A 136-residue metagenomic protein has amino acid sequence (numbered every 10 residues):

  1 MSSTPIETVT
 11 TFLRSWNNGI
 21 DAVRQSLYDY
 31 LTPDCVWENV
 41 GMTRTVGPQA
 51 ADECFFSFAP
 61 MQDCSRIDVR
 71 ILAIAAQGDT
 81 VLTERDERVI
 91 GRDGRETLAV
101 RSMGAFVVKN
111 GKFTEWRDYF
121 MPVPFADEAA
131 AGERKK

Functional and structural regions predicted by a protein language model:
S2-Y30: Short acidic-aromatic low-complexity motifs
F12, V23-Y28, C35, G47 (+4 more regions): Hydrophobic pocket/interface hotspot
R24-Q77: A solvent-exposed, acidic/Ser-Thr-rich amphipathic alpha-helical stretch
P48-Q49, D93-E96, P124-A130: A short, polar/proline- and glycine-enriched secondary-structure boundary/capping micro-motif
F55, V69-A75, D86-R88, R101-V107: Hydrophobic/aromatic beta-strand elements that line small-molecule binding cavities or substrate pockets in beta-rich
M61-C64, V89-T97: Short, cysteine-centered beta-strand-loop-beta hairpins and adjacent loop/turn segments enriched in charged/polar
T80-I90: Short, well-ordered beta-strand segments in beta-rich or mixed alpha/beta enzyme and ligand-binding folds
E115-K136: Low-complexity, intrinsically disordered terminal/linker segments enriched in charged and Gly/Pro repeats
